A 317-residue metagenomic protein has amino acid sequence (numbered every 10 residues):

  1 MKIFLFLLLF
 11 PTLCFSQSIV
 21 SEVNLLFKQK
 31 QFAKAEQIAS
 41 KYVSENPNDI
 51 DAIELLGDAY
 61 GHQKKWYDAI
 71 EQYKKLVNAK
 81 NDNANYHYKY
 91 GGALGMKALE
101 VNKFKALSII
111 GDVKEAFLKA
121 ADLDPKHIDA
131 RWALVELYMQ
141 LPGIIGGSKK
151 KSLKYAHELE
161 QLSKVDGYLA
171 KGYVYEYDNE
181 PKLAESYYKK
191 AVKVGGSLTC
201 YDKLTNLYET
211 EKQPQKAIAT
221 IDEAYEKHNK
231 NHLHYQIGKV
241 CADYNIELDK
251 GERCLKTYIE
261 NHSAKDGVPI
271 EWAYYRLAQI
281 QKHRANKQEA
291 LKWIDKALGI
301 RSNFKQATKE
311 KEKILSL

Functional and structural regions predicted by a protein language model:
N24, E136, T205-T210, H232-W272: Alpha-helical adaptor scaffolds
L26, Y60, L94, V101 (+7 more regions): Residue at a conserved register position within TPR or TPR-like alpha-solenoid repeats
P47, N81, P125, Q161-K164 (+4 more regions): Short coil turns that delineate tetratricopeptide repeat
A52, Y86, A130, G167-L169 (+5 more regions): TPR alpha-solenoid repeat register
L55, H62, K89, A133 (+5 more regions): Canonical tetratricopeptide repeat
K64-N78, D82-K126, W132-E158, Y177: Short coil/linker segments at helix-helix boundaries
